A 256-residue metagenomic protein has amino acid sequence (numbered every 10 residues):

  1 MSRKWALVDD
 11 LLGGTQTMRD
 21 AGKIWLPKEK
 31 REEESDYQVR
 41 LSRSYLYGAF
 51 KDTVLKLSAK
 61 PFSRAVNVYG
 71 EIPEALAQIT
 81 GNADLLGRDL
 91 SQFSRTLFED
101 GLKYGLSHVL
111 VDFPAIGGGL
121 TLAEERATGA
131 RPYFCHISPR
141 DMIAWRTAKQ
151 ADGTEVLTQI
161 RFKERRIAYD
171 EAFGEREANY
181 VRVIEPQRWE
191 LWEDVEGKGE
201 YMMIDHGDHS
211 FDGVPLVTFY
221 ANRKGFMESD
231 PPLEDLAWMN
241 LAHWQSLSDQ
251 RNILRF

Functional and structural regions predicted by a protein language model:
M1-D9, R19, Y47, L55 (+4 more regions): Charged, low-complexity, helix-prone segments enriched in Lys/Glu/Asp/Gln
M1-F134: Extended, helix-rich architectural segments
V8, P27, D112, K163 (+2 more regions): A structural detector for beta-sheet-dominated domains
D9, E29, L41, K149 (+4 more regions): Short, isolated positions within intrinsically disordered regulatory regions of eukaryotic proteins
G13, E33, Y45, T53-S58 (+8 more regions): Amphipathic alpha-helical interaction segments
D20, A65, G70, L110-D112 (+7 more regions): Residues in flexible loops and secondary-structure boundaries
L90, R95-D205: Extended, Lys/Arg-enriched charged tracts that mediate electrostatic binding to polyanionic substrates
G199-F256: Extended, charged amphipathic alpha-helical segments
